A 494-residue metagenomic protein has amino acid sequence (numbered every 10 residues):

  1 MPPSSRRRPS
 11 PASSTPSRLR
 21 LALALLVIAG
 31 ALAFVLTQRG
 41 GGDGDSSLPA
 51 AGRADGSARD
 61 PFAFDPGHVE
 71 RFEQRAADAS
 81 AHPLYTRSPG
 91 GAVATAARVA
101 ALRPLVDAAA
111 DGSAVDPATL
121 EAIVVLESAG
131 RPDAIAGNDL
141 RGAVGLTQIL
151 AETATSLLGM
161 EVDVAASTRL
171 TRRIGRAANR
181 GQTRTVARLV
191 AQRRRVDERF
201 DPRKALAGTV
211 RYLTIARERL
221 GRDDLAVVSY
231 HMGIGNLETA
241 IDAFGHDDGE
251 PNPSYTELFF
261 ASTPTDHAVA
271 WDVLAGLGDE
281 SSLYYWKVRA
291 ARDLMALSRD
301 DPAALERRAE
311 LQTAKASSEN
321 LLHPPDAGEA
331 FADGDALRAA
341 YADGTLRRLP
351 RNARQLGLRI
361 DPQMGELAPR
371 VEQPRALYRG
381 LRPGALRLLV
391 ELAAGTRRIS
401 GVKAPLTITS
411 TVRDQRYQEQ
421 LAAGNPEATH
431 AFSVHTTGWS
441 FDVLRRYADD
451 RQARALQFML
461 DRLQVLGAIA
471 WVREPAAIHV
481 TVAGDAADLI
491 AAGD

Functional and structural regions predicted by a protein language model:
M1-R18: N-terminal Lys/Arg-rich, disordered targeting/topogenic segments
R20-T37: Hydrophobic membrane-insertion alpha-helices, especially the h-region of bacterial N-terminal signal peptides
G52-H82, S298-L389, V472-A476, T481-D494: Extracytoplasmic cell-surface/polysaccharide-interacting catalytic and binding patches
R75-R307, N425, A431: Catalytic glycan-binding domains that act on GlcNAc-containing polysaccharides
V115-L120, G221-L225, G401-L406, V465-I469 (+1 more regions): Loop/turn elements at helix/coil->beta-strand transitions in domains of secreted/extracellular proteins
Y378-I399, K403, A448-V472: Long, well-ordered alpha-helical scaffolding segments within enzyme catalytic domains, especially pronounced
L389-A423: Extended, low-complexity, intrinsically disordered C-terminal regulatory tails of eukaryotic serine/threonine kinases
A428-D494: Catalytic cores and adjacent binding grooves of peptidoglycan-active enzymes
